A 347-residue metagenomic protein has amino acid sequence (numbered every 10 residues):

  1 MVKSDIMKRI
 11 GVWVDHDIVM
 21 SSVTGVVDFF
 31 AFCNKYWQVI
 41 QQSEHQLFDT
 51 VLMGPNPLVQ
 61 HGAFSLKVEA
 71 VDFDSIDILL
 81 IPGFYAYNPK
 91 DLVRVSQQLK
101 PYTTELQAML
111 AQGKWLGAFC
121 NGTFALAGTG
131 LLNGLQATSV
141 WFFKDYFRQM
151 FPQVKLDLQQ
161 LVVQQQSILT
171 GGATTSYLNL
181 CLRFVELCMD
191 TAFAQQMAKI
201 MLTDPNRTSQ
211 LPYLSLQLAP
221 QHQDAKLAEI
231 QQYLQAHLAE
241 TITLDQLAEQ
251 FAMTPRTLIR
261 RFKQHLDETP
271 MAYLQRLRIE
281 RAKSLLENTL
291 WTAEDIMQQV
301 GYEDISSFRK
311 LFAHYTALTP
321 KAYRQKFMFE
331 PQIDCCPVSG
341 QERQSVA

Functional and structural regions predicted by a protein language model:
M1-Q112, L116, A125-A127, E186 (+2 more regions): Extended, subdomain-level signal for the structured scaffold at the beginning of enzyme domains
V27, A31, R148, L178-L182: Predominant activation on well-ordered alpha-helical scaffold segments within soluble catalytic domains
A111-L116, L131-Q136, S167: Short active-site oxyanion
A125-G130, L178: Acidic/polar active-site rim loop that often engages polyanionic ligands
N133-Q160: A conserved active-site-flanking secondary-structure segment within enzyme catalytic domains
P152-D157, L161-V163, K199-T208: Mobile beta-alpha loop/short-helix "lid" or hinge segments that flank ligand
Q164-M201: Conserved anion/nucleotide-ligand pocket segment
